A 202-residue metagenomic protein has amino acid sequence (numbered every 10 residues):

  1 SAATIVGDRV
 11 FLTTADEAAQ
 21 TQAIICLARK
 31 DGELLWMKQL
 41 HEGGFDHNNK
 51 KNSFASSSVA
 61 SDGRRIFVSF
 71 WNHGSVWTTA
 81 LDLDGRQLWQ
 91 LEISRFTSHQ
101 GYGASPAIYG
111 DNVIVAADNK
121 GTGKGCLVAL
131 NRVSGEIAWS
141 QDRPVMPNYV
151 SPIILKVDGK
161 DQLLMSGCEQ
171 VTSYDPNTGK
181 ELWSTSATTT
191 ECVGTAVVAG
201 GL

Functional and structural regions predicted by a protein language model:
S1-L202: Noncatalytic, solvent-exposed loop/strand surfaces of beta-propeller-type extracellular/periplasmic domains
